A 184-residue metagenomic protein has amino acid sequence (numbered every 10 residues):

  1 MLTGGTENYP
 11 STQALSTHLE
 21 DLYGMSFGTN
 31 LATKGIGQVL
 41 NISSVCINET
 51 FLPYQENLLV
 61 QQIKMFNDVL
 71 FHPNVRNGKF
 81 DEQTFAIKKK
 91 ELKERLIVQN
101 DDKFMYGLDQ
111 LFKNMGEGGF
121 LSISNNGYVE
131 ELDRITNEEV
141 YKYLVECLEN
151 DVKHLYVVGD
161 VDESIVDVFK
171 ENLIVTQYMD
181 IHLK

Functional and structural regions predicted by a protein language model:
M1-L19: Active/ligand-binding-proximal structured segments within catalytic/core domains that scaffold catalytic residues
T17-K184: Charge-rich, well-structured scaffold segments of protease-associated domains
